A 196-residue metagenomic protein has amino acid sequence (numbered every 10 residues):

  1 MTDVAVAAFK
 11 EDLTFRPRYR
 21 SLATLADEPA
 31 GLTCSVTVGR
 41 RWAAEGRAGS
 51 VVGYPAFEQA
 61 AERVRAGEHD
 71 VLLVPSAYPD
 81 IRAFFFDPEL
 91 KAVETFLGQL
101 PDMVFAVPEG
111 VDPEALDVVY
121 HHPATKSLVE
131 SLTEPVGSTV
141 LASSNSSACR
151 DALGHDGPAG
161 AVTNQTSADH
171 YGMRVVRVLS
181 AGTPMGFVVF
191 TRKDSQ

Functional and structural regions predicted by a protein language model:
M1-Q196: Domain-level signature for soluble enzymes in the chorismate/prephenate branch of the shikimate pathway
